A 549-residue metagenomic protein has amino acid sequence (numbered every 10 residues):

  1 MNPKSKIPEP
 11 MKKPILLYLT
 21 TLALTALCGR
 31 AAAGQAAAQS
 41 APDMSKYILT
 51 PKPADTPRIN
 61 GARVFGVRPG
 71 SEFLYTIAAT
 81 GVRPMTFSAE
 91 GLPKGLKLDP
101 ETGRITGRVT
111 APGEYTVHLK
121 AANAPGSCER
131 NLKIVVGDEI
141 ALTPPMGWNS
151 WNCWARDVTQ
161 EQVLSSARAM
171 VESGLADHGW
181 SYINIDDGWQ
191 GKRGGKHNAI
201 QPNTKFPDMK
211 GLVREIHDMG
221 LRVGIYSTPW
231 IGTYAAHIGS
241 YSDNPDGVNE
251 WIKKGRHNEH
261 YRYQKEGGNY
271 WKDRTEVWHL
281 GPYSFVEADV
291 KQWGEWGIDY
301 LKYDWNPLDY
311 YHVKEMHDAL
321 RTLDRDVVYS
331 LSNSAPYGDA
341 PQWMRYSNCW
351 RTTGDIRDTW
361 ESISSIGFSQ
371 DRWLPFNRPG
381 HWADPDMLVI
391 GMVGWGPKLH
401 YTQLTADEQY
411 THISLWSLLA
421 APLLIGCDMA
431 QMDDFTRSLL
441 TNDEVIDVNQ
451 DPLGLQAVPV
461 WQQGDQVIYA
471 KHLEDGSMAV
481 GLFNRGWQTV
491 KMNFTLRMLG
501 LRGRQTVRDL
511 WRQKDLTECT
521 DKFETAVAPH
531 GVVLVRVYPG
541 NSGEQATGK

Functional and structural regions predicted by a protein language model:
S40-A41, P57-V82: Solvent-exposed, low-complexity, repeat-rich "mucin-like" stalks and linkers
S45-Y47, G126-G137: C-terminal edge beta-strand
I77, G113-P125: A short beta-strand micro-motif common to beta-rich folds, especially ectodomain repeats
K94-A111: Strand-loop-strand motifs at the edges of beta-sheets in extracellular beta-sandwich domains
N152, S166, M170-Y310: Aromatic-lined carbohydrate-binding/catalytic grooves of carbohydrate-active enzymes
H260-E266, E276-V277, Y311, D326-D428: Glycan-recognition surfaces
Y410, W416-L419, L424-G426, Q462-L501 (+1 more regions): Carbohydrate-binding surface patches
E518-E544: C-terminal beta-strand-rich structural cap/linker in extracellular carbohydrate-active enzymes
